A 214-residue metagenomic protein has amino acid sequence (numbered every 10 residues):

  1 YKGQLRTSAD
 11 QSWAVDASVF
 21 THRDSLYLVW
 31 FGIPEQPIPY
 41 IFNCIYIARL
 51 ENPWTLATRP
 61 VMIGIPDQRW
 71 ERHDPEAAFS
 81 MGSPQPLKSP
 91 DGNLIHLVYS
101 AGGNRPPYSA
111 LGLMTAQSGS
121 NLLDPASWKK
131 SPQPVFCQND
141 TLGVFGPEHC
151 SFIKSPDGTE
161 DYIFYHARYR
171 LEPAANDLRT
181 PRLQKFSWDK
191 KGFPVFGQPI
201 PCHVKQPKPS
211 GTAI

Functional and structural regions predicted by a protein language model:
Y1-I214: Carbohydrate-active catalytic/glycan-binding domains of CAZyme proteins, especially the secreted or lumenal ectodomains
